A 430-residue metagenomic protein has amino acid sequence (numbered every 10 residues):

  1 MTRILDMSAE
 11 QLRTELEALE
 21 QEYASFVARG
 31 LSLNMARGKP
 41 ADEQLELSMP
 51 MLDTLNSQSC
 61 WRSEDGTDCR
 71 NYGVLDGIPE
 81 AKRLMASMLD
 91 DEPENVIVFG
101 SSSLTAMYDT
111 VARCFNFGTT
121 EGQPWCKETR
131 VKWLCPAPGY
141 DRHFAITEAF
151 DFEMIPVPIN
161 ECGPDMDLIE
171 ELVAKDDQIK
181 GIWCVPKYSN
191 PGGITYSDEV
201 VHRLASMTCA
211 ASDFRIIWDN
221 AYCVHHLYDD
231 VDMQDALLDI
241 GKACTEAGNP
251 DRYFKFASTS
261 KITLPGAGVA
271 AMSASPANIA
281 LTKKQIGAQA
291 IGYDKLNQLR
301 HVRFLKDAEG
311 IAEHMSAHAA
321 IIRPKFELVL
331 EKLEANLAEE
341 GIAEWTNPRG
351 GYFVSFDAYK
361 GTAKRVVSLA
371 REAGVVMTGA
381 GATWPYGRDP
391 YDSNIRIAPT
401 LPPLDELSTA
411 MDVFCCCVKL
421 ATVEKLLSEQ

Functional and structural regions predicted by a protein language model:
T2-D76, A86-S87, E372-V375: N-terminal "arm"/small-domain region of PLP-dependent enzymes with the aminotransferase-like
G38-D42, S103-L104, G139-D141, C162 (+8 more regions): Short, solvent-exposed loop/turn segments at secondary-structure junctions
T67-S212, C223-G248, A363, C415-Q430: Conserved core of the PLP fold type I
F99, G241-R323, N336, V423: Conserved core segment of the aminotransferase class I/II
S316-L330, I342-D357: Conserved glycine-rich beta-strand-loop-beta hairpin in the small C-terminal domain of fold type I
S355-G361, M377-C417: Conserved PLP-binding active-site segment of the aspartate aminotransferase-like
V366-E372, A410-C415: Short amphipathic alpha-helices in soluble, non-transmembrane regions that often serve as interface/regulatory elements
